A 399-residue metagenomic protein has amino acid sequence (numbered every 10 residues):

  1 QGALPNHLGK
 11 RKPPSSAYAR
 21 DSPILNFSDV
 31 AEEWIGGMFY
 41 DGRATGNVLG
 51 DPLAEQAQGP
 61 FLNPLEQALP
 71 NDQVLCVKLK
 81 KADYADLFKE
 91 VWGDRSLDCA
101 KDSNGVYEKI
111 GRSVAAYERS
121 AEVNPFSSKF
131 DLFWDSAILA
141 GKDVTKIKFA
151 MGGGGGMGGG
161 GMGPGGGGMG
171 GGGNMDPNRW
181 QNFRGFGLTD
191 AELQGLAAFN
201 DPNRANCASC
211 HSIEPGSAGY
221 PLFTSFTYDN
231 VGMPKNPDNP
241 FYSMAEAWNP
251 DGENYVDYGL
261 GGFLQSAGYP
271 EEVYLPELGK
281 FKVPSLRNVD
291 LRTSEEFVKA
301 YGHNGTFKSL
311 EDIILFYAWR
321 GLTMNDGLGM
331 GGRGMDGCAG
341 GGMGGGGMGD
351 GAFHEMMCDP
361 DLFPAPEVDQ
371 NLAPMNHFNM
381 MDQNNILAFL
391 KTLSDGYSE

Functional and structural regions predicted by a protein language model:
Q1-E399: Periplasmic c-type cytochrome electron-transfer domains
